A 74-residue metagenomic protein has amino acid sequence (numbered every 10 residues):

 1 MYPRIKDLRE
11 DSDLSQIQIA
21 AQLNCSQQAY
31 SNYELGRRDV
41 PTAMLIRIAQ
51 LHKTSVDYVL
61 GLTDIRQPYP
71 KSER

Functional and structural regions predicted by a protein language model:
M1-D11: A short, Lys/Arg-rich alpha-helix, primarily the initiator
R4, S15, P41-M44, S55: Residues that mark the N-terminal boundary/hinge immediately upstream of a DNA-recognition element
E10, A21, Q50: Alpha-helical residues within the helix-turn-helix
D13-L35: Short alpha-helical DNA-recognition segment
N24, A43-Y58: DNA major-groove recognition helix of helix-turn-helix/homeodomain DNA-binding modules
E34, H52, L60-T63: DNA major-groove recognition helix of helix-turn-helix
L60-R74: Short, charged recognition helix plus adjacent turn of helix-turn-helix-like nucleic-acid-binding domains
